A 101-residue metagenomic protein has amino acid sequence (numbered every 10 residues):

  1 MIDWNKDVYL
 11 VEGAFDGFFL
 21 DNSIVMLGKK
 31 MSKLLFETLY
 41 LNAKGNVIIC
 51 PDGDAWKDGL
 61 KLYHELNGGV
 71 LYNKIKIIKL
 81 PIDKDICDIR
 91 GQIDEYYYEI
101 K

Functional and structural regions predicted by a protein language model:
M1-I2: N-terminal domain-start motif of subtilase-like serine proteases
N5-V8, A14-K101: TOPRIM fold recognition
